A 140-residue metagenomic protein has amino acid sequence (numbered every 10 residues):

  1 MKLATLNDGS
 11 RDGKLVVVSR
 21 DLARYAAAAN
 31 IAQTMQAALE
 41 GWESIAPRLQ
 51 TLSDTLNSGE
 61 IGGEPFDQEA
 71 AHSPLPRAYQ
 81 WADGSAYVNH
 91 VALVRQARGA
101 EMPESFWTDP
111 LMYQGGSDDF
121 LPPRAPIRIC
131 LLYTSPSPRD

Functional and structural regions predicted by a protein language model:
M1-D12, A29, Q36-R139: Active-site microenvironments in enzyme catalytic cores
V16: Short beta-strand-centered aromatic/proline hotspots
